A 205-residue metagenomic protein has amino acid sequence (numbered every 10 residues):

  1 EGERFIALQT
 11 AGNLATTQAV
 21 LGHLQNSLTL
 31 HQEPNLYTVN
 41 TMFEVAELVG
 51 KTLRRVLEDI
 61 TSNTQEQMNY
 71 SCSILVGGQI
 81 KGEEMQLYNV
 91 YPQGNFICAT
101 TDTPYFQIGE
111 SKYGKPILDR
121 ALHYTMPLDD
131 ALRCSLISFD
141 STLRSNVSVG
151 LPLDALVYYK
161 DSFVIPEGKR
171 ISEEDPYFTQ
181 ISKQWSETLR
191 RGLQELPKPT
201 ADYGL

Functional and structural regions predicted by a protein language model:
E1-D59, I108-D119, H123-M126, Q180-D202: Conserved short S/T/G-enriched processing/targeting/catalytic segments and their helical context
E1-G2, T64-N69, I80-K81, I97-A99 (+1 more regions): Solvent-exposed alpha-helices and their adjacent loops that cap or buttress functional pockets in soluble metabolic
E3, Q79-E83, Y91-Q93, Y158-S162: Short acidic-glycine loop/turn motifs at beta-strand connectors
N35, V39, D59-Q67, L128-L132 (+2 more regions): Flexible, glycine/charged-enriched surface loops at secondary-structure junctions
M68, C72-Q79, Q86-Y88, D154-V157: Short beta-strand scaffold segments in enzyme catalytic cores
M85-H123, D129, C134: Conserved mixed alpha/beta catalytic, RNA-binding, or beta-rich assembly cores of soluble enzyme, regulatory
T142, N146-D154, F163-D175, T188 (+1 more regions): C-terminal binding/interaction regions
